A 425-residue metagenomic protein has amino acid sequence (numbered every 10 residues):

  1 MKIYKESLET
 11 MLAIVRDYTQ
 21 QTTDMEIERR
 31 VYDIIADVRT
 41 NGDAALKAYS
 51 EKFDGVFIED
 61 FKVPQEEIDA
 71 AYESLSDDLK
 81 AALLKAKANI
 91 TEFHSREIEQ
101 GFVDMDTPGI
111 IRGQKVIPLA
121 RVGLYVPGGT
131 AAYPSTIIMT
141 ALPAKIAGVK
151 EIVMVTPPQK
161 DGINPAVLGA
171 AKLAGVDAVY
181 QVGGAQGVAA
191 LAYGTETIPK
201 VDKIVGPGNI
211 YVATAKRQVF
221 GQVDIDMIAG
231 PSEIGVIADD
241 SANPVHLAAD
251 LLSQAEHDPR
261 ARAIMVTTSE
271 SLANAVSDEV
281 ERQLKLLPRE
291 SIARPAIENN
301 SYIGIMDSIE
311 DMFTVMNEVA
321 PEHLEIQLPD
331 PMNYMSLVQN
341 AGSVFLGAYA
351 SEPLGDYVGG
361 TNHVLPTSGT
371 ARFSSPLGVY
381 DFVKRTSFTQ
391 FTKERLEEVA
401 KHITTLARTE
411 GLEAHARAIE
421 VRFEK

Functional and structural regions predicted by a protein language model:
M1-A120: N-terminal Rossmann-like NAD(P)+-binding subdomain of aldehyde/semialdehyde dehydrogenases
M1-S7, A178-G183, I303-S308: Short acidic-hydrophobic, aromatic-tinged amphipathic segments that line or gate anion-handling sites
D104-G169: Conserved small-residue-rich beta-alpha loop and adjacent elements that most often cradle the phosphate/pyrophosphate
M139-K150, K172-A174, A192-I198, K216-Q218 (+1 more regions): Alpha-helix C-terminal capping segments
G175-H246, D250-S253, H257-R262: Conserved NAD(P)+-binding/catalytic subdomain of aldehyde/semialdehyde dehydrogenases
V205-P207, M227-A238, Q254-S277, A293-G304 (+3 more regions): Short loop-to-beta-strand entry elements in the cores of soluble alpha/beta enzymes
N317-K425: C-terminal core of ALDH-fold dehydrogenases
